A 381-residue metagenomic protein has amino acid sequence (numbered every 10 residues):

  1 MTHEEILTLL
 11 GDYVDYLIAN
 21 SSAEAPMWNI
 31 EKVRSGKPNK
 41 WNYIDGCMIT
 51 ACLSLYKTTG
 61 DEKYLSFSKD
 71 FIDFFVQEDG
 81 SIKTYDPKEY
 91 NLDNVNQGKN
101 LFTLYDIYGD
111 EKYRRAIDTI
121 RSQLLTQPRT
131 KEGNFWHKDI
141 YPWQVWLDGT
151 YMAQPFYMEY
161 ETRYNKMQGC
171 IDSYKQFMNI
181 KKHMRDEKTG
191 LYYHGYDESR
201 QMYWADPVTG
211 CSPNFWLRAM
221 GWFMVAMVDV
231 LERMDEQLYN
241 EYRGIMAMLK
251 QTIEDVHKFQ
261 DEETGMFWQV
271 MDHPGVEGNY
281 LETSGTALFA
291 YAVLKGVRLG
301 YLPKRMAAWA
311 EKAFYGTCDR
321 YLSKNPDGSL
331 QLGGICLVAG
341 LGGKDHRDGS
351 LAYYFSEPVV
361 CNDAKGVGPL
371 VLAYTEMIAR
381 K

Functional and structural regions predicted by a protein language model:
T2-I44, K63-L65, F74-L92, N96-G98 (+4 more regions): CBM-like carbohydrate-recognition segments
L7-P26, S66-K83, R115-N134, M167-Y196 (+3 more regions): Long, well-ordered core segments of solenoidal/helical folds
A51, T58, N100, I107 (+9 more regions): Core register positions within helices of long alpha-helical scaffolds
T59, Y108, Y160-I171, V230-R243 (+1 more regions): Inter-helical turn/loop segments and adjacent helix faces that build the functional surface of alpha-helical bundle
V76-K83, N134-D139, S199-P213, W268-G278 (+1 more regions): Acidic/His metal-coordination segments adjacent to aromatic residues that form catalytic metal sites in metalloenzymes
P87, L92-Q154: Extracytoplasmic mature domains of secreted/periplasmic and thylakoid-lumen proteins
V145-M152, N165, G169-D172, P207-F223 (+3 more regions): Short, contiguous, pocket-lining structural segments that sit at or immediately flank catalytic/ligand-binding sites
M224-P274, G278: Oxyanion-binding "anion nests"
